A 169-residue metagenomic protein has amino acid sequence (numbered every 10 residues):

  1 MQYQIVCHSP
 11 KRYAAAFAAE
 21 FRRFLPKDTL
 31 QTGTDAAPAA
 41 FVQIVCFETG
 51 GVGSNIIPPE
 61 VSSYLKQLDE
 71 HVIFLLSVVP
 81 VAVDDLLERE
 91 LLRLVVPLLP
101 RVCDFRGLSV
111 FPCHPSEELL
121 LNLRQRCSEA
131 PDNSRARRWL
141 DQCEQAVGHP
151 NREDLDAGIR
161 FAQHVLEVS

Functional and structural regions predicted by a protein language model:
M1-L25: Short, charged N-terminal beta->alpha structural module
M1-Q2, F41-Q43: Generic structural motif recognizing short loop/turn segments at the entrances and edges of beta-strands
Y3-Q4, R22-T29, C46-S169: FMN-binding flavodoxin-like domain, especially the glycine-rich phosphate-binding loop
H8-A14, A37-V42, H71-L76: Generic detector of short, locally flexible boundary/turn motifs and exposed helical patches
K27-F41: Short acidic low-complexity segments
